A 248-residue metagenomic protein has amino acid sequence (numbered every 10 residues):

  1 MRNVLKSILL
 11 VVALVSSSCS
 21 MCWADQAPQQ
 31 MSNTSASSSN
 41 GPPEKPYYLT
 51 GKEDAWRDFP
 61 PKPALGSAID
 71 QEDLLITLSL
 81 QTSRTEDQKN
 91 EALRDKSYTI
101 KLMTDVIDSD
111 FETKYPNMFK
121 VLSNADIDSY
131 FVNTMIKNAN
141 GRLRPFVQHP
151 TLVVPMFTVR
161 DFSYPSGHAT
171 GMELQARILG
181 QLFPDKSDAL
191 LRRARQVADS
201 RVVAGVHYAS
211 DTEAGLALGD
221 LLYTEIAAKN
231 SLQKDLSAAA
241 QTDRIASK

Functional and structural regions predicted by a protein language model:
M1-L9: Bacterial N-terminal signal peptides that target proteins for export
I8-S18: Bacterial N-terminal signal peptides
S20, Q148, L191, S231-K234: Short linear functional motifs in flexible/disordered or boundary regions
C22-A24: Boundary at the C-terminal end of the N-terminal hydrophobic targeting segment
Q26-A204, E225, D243-I245: Hydrophobic alpha-helical bundle signature of multipass membrane enzymes
H168-M172, V203, H207-A239: Alpha-helical transmembrane segments that form the membrane-embedded catalytic/substrate-binding core of multi-pass
A238-K248: Primarily interfacial, aromatic-capped hydrophobic alpha-helices that serve as membrane anchors
